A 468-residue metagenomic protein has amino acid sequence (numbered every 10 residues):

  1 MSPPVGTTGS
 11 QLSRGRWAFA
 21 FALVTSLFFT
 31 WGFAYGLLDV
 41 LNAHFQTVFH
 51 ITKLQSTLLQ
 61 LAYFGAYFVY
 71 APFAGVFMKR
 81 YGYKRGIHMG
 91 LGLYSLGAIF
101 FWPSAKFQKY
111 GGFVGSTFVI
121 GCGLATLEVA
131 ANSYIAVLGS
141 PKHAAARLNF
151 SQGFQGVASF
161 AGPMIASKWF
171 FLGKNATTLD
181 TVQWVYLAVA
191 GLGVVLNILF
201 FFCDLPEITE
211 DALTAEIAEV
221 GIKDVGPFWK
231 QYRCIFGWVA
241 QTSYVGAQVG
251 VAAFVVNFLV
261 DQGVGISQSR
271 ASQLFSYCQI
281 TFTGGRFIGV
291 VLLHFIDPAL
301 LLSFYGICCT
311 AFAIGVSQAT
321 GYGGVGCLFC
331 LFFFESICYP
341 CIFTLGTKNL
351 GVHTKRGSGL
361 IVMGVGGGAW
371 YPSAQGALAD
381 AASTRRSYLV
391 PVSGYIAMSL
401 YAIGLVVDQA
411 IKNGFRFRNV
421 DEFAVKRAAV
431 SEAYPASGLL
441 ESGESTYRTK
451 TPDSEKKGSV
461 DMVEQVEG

Functional and structural regions predicted by a protein language model:
M1-W31, T47, G226: Cytosolic juxtamembrane N-terminal segment immediately preceding the first transmembrane helix of multi-pass
F19-I51, A131-N132, G162-A166, V251-L259: Extracytoplasmic
L38-N42, P163, S167, G226-S276: Extracytoplasmic gate region of multi-pass secondary transporters
L58-V76, S276-I288: Central cavity-lining transmembrane alpha-helices of secondary-active solute carriers, predominantly the Major
V69-G111: Conserved MFS/SLC helix-loop-helix module at the cytosolic interface between two early adjacent transmembrane helices
G92-F107, I307-T320, I403: C-terminal ends and interior cores of transmembrane alpha-helices in multi-pass membrane transporters/permeases
T126-H143, S336-V352, G357-G359: Intracellular juxtamembrane helix-capping segments at the cytosolic ends of symmetry-related transmembrane helices
P141-I208: Helix-loop-helix hairpin linking two adjacent transmembrane segments in secondary transporters
